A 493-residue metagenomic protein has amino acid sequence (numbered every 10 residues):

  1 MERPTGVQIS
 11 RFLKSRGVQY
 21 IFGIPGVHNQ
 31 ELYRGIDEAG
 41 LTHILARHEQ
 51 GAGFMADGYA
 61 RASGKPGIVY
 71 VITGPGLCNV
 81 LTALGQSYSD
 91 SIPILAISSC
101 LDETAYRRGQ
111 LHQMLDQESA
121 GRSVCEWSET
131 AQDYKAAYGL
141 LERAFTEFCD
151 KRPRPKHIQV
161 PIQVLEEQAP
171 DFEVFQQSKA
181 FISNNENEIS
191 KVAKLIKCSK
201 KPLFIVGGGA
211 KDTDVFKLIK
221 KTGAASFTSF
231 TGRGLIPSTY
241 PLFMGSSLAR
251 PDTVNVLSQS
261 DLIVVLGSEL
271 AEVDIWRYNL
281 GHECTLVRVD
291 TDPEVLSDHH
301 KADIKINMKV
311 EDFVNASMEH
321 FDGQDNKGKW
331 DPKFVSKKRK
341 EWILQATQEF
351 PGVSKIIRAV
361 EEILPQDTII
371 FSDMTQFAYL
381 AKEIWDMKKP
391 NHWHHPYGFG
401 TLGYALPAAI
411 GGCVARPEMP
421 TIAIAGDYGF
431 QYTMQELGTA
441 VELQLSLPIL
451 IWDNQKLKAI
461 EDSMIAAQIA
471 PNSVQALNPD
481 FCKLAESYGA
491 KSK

Functional and structural regions predicted by a protein language model:
E2-G85, S89-D90: N-terminal cofactor/phosphate-binding cores enriched in small/glycine residues, especially glycine-rich loops such as
G6-I9, R16, I24-V27, L32-D37 (+2 more regions): Active-site diphosphate/adenylate-binding microenvironment
Q8-V18, Y59-G64, Y88, E147-R152 (+5 more regions): Glycine-rich phosphate/diphosphate-binding loops that line cofactor/substrate pockets in enzymes
G17-Y20, R61-I72, G76-S98, R122-E173 (+5 more regions): Structural signature of the thiamine diphosphate
R61, V206-V287, K389-E418, T433-Q435 (+1 more regions): Glycine-rich, anion-gripping cofactor-binding loops and their flanking helix/strand elements in enzyme active sites
I97, A105-Q113, L257, S297-H299 (+3 more regions): Thiamine diphosphate
I97-G139, G232-P332, M464, P479: Glycine-rich, acidic loop regions that bind phosphate or pyrophosphate groups
K135, D171, K194, H282-M374 (+2 more regions): Phosphate/pyrophosphate-binding active-site segments
